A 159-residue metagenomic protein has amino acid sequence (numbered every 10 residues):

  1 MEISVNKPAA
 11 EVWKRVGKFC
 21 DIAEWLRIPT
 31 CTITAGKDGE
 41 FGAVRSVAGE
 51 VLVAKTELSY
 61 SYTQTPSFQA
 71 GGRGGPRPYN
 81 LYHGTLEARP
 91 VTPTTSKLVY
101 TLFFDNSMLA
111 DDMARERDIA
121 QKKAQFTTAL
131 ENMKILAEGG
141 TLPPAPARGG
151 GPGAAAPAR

Functional and structural regions predicted by a protein language model:
M1-I3, A48-A54, Q64, L81-P90 (+1 more regions): Hydrophobic/aromatic beta-strand elements that line small-molecule binding cavities or substrate pockets in beta-rich
M1-K37: Hydrophobic ligand-binding cavity/cleft-lining segments
N6-A10, L52-S59, E87-K97: A short, structured loop/turn motif at beta-sheet edges
E11-V16, I22, L52, Y62 (+2 more regions): Hydrophobic pocket/interface hotspot
K14-R27, E57, P90, E131-L142: Sec-exported extracytoplasmic/periplasmic mature domains
L58-S67: Short, solvent-exposed secondary-structure boundary/capping segments
A70-T128, I135: Beta-strand/loop substructures that line and gate deep hydrophobic ligand-binding cavities in soluble
G72-G75, P146-R159: Disordered, low-complexity segments in secreted/periplasmic proteins that are enriched in proline
